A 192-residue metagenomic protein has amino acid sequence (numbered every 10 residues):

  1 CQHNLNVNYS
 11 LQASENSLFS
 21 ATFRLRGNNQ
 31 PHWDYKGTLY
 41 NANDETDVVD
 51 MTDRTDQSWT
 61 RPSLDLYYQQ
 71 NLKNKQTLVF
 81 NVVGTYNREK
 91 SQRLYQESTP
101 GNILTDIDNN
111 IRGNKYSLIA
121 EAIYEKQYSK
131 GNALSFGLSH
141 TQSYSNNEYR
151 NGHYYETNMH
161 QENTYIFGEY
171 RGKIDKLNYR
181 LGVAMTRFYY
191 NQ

Functional and structural regions predicted by a protein language model:
C1, N29, Y35-V49: Surface-exposed beta-strand-turn/loop segments characteristic of Gram-negative outer-membrane beta-barrels
N4-N29, D53-Q192: Face-selective signature of the C-terminal outer-membrane beta-barrel domain
D34-Y35, R93: Short aromatic-enriched loop/helix-cap "lid" or pocket-rim segments at secondary-structure transitions that line
